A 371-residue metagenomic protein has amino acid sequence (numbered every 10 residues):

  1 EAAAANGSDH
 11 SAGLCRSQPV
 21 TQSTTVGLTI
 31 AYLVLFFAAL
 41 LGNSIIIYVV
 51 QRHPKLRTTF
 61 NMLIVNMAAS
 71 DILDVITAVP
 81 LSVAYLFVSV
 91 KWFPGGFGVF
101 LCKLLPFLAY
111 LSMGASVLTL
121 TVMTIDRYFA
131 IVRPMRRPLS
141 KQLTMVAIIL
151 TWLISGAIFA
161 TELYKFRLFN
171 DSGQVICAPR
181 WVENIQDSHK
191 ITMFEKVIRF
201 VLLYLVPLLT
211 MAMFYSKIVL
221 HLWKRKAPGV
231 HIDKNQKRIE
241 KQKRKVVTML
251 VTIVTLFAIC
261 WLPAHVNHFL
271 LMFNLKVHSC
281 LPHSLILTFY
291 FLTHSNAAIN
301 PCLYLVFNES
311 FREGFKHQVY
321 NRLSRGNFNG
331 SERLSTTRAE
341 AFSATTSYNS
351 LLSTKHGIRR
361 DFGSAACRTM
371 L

Functional and structural regions predicted by a protein language model:
E1-S17, D171, K224-K245, E309-L371: Intrinsically disordered regulatory tails of 7TM GPCRs
H10-P19, V88-P106, L111, T144 (+2 more regions): Loop architecture of class A 7-transmembrane GPCRs
T24-R52: First transmembrane helix
T25-L33, T59-V122, R133-R137: Extracellular TM2-ECL1-early TM3 structural module of rhodopsin-like
L73, A84-F87, S112-V122, F129 (+2 more regions): Fourth transmembrane helix
L73-V83, A157-A160, Y164, L205 (+4 more regions): Hydrophobic alpha-helical segments of membrane proteins
P179-H189, F200, L220-A264: Intracellular effector-coupling site of seven-transmembrane GPCRs, centered on the ICL3-to-TM6 transition
L256-I259, V266, L285-S335: Seventh transmembrane helix
